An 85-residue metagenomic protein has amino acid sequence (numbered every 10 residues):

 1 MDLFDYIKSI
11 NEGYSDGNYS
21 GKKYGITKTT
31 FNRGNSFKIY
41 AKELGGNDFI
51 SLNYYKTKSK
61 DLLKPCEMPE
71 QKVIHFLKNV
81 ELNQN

Functional and structural regions predicted by a protein language model:
M1-T27: Negatively charged, low-complexity tracts enriched in Asp/Glu with abundant Ser/Thr
T29-F31: Short beta-strand micro-motifs enriched in acidic
G34-I74: Acidic, aromatic-enriched beta-alpha/helix-loop junctions
L77-V80: Surface-exposed amphipathic alpha-helical segments
L82-N85: Short acidic DE-rich linear segments
